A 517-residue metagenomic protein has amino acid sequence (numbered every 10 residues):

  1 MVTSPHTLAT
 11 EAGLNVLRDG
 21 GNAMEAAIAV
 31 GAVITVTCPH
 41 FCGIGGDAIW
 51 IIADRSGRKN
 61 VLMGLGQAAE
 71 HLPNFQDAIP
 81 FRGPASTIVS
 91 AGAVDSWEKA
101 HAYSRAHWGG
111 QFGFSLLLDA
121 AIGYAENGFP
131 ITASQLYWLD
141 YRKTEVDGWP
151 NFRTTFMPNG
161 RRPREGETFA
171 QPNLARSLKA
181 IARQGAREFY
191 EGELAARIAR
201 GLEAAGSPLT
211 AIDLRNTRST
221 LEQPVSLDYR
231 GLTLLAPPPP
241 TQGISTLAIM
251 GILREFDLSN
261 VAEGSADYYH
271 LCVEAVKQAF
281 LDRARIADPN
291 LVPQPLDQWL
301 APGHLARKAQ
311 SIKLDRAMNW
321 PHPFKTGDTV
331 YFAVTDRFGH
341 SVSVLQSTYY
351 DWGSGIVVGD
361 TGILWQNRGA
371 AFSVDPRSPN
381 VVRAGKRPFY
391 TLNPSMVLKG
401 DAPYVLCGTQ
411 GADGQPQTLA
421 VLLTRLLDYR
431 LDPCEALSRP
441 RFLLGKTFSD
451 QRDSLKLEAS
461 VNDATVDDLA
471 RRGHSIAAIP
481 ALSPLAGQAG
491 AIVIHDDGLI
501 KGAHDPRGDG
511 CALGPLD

Functional and structural regions predicted by a protein language model:
M1-E11, N15, G21-G185, F189-E191 (+5 more regions): Noncatalytic scaffold domains of N-terminal-nucleophile
M24, V36-A53, R58-N60, P208-T210 (+3 more regions): Active-site rim segments in enzyme catalytic domains, especially the processed small/beta chain of N-terminal
C42, D47-D54, V330-V334, P394-M396 (+2 more regions): Short beta-strand scaffold segments in enzyme catalytic cores
D147, G243-S259, V397-G400, Y404-V405 (+1 more regions): M16/insulysin-pitrilysin zinc metalloprotease superfamily fold
L221, T326-T329, Y390-L392: Short, small/polar residue-rich loop motifs at catalytic or cofactor-binding pockets
L235-G243, T329-A333, S343-V357, G408-P416: Glycine-rich phosphate/pyrophosphate-binding beta-alpha loops
E255-T348, D360-T361, R368: Internal maturation/activation junctions in enzymes
F338, K386, L419, D428-P484: Extended C-terminal subregions enriched in glycine
